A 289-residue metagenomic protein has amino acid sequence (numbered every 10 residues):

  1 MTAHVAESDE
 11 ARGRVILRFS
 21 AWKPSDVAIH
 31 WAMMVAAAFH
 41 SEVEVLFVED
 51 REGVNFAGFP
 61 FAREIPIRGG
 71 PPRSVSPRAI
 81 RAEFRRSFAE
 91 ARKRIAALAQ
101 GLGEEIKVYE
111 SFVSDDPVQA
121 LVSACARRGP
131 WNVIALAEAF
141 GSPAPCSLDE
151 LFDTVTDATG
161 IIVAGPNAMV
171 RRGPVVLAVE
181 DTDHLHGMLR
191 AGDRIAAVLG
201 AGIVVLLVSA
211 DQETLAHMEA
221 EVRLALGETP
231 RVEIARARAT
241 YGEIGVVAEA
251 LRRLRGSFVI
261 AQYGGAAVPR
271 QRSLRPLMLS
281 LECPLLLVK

Functional and structural regions predicted by a protein language model:
M1-S8, A82-I134, E228-L285: Structural beta-alpha unit
T2-V75, G173-A237, G256, S280 (+1 more regions): Small/aliphatic-rich secondary-structure junction motif
A37, A126-R127, D153-D157, A197 (+2 more regions): Solvent-exposed polar/charged
G53-N55, V118, P143, R171 (+2 more regions): Generic structural signal for helix capping and beta-alpha/helix-loop junctions
V122-V163: Helix-enriched interaction subdomains in cytosolic or periplasmic regions, typified by TIR/SEFIR signaling/NADase cores
A135-E138, T159-P166, A261-Q262, L285-K289: Short beta-strand elements of ligand-binding domains
C146-I162, P269-L287: A short, gly/pro- and small-residue-rich
